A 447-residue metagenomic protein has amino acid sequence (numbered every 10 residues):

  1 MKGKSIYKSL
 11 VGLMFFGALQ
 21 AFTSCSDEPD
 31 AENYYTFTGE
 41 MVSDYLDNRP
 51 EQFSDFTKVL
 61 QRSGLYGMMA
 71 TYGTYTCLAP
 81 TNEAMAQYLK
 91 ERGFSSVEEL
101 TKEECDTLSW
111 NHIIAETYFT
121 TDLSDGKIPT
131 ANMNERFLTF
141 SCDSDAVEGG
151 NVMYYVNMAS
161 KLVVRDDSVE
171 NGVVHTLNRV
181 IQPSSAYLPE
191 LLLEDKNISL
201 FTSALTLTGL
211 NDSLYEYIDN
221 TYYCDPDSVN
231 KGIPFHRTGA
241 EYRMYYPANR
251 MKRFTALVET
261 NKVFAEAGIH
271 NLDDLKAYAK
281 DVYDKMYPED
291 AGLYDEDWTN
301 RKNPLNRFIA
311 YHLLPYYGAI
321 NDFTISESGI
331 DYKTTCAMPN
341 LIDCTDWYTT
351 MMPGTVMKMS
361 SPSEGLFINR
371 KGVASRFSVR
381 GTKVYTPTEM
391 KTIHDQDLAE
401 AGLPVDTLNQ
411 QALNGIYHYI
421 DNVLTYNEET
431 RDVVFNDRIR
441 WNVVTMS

Functional and structural regions predicted by a protein language model:
M1-S24: Sec-dependent bacterial lipoprotein signal peptides
F22-S447: Mature, structured domains of secreted/extracytosolic soluble proteins
